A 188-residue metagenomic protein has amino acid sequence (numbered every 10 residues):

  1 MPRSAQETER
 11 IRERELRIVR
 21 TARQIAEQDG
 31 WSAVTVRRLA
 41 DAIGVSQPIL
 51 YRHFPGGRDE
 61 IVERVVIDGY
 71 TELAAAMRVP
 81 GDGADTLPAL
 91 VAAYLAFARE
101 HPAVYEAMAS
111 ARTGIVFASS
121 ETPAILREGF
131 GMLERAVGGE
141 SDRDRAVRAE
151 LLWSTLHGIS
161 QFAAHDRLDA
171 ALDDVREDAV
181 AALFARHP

Functional and structural regions predicted by a protein language model:
M1-E13: N-terminal intrinsically disordered/low-complexity leader segments
R14-A22, L39, V65-L73: Generic hydrophobic, amphipathic alpha-helix propensity
R17, T21, I25-E60: Helix-turn-helix
V65-A89, A118-R127, L133: Amphipathic alpha-helical linker/stalk segments
P88-A109, A118-E121: Helical hydrophobic small-molecule/effector-binding pocket
A109, I115-L151, D173-A185: Amphipathic alpha-helical packing segments from all-alpha helical-bundle domains
W153-A170, A185-P188: Amphipathic C-terminal alpha-helical segment
